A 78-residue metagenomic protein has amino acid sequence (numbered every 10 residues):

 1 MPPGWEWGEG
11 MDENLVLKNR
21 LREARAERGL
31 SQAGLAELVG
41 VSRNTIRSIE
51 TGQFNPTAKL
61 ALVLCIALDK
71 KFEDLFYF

Functional and structural regions predicted by a protein language model:
M1-R22, E27, A33: N-terminal flexible/basic segments that precede or flank functional cores
N19, R43, A58-L62: Short alpha-helical elements of helix-turn-helix
A26, E37, I66: Alpha-helical residues within the helix-turn-helix
G29-S48: Short alpha-helical DNA-recognition segment
S48, Y77-F78: Phosphate-coordinating loops and pocket residues in cytosolic domains that bind phosphorylated ligands
T51: Short, conserved catalytic or interaction motifs in soluble domains
K59-D74: DNA major-groove recognition helix of helix-turn-helix/homeodomain DNA-binding modules
